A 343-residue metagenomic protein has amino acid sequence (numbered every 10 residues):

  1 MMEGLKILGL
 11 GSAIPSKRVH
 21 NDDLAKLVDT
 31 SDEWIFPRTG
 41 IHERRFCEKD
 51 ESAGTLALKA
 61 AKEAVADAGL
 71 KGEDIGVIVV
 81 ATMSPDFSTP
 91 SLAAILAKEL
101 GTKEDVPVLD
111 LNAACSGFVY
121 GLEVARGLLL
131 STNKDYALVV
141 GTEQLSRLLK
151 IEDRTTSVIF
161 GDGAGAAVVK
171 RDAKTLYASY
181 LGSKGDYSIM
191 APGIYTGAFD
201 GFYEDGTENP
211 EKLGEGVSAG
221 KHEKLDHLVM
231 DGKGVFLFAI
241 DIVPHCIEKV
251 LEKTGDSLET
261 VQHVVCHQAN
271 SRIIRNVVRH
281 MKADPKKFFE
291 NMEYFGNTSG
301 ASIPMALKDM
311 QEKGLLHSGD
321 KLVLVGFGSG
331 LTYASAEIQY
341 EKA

Functional and structural regions predicted by a protein language model:
M1-K49, D153-L237, D241, H245 (+1 more regions): Condensing-enzyme catalytic core mediating Claisen C-C bond formation in acyl metabolism
I7-G9, I35, A64, I78 (+6 more regions): Buried hydrophobic positions in well-ordered alpha/beta secondary-structure cores of metabolic enzymes
I7-G9, K49-C115, V119, K253-I274: Conserved beta-ketoacyl condensing-enzyme motif
A13, A81-F87, A113-F118, G141-S146 (+4 more regions): Acidic, glycine-rich active-site loops and adjacent beta-strand->loop/helix elements that engage anionic groups
F36-T55, M83-Y136, R279-A306: Conserved catalytic cysteine-centered active-site region of acyl-thioester-dependent Claisen-condensing enzymes
L130-A164: Flexible, glycine-rich active-site loops centered on histidine and acidic residues that chelate a metal or position
G214-N291: A contiguous, well-structured pocket-lining segment that forms one wall/lid of small-molecule binding clefts in soluble
M281, M305-V325, L331-A343: Catalytic phosphate/nucleotide-handling subdomain of diverse soluble enzymes
